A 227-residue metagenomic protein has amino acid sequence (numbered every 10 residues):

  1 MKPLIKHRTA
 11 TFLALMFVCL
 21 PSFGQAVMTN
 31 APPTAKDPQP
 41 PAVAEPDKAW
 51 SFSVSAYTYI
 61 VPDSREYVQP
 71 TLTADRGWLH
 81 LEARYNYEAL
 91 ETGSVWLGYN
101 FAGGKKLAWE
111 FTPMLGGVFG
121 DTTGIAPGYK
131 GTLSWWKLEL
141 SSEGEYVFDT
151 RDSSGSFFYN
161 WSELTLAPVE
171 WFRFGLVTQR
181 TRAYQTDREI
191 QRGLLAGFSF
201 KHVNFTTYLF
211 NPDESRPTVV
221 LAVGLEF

Functional and structural regions predicted by a protein language model:
M1-K48, F227: Cleavable N-terminal export/targeting peptides
S22-G24, T29, M114, V118 (+1 more regions): Intrinsically disordered, low-complexity segments enriched in small/polar residues
D47-S51, R65: Onset of an N-terminal alpha helix
W50-I60, P70-L72, R76-E88, L107-F119 (+4 more regions): Transmembrane beta-strand segments that form the barrel wall of outer-membrane beta-barrel proteins
E66-G77, T92-E110, I125-L140, S156-P168 (+3 more regions): Feature captures outer-membrane beta-barrel proteins of Gram-negative bacteria and organelles
